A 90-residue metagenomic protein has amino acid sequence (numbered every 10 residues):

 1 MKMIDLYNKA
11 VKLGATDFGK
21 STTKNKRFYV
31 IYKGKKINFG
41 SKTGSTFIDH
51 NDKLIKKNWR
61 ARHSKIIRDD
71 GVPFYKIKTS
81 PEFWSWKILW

Functional and structural regions predicted by a protein language model:
M1-W90: Arg/Lys-rich, low-complexity, intrinsically disordered basic segments
